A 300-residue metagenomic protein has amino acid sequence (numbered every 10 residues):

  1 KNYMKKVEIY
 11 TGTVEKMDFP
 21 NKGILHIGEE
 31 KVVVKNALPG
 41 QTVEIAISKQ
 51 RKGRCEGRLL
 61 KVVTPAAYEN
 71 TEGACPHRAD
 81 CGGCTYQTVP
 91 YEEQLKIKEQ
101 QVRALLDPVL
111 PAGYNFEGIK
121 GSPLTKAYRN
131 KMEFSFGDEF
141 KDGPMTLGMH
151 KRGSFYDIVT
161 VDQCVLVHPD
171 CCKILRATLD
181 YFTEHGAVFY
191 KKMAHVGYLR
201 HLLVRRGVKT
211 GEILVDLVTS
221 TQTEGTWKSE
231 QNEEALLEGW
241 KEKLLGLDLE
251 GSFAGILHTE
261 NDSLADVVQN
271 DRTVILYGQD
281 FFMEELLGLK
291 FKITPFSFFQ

Functional and structural regions predicted by a protein language model:
N2-Q300: Accessory RNA-recognition modules of RNA-modification enzymes
